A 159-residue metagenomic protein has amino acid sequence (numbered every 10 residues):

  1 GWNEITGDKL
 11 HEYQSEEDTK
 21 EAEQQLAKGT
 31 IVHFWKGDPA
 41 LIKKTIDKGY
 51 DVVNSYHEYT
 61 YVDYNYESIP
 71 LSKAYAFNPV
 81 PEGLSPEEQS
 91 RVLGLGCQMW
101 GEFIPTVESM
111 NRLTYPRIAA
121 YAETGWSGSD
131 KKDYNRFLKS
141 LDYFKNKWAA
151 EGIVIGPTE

Functional and structural regions predicted by a protein language model:
G1-E159: Flexible, acidic glycine-rich loops studded with aromatic residues
